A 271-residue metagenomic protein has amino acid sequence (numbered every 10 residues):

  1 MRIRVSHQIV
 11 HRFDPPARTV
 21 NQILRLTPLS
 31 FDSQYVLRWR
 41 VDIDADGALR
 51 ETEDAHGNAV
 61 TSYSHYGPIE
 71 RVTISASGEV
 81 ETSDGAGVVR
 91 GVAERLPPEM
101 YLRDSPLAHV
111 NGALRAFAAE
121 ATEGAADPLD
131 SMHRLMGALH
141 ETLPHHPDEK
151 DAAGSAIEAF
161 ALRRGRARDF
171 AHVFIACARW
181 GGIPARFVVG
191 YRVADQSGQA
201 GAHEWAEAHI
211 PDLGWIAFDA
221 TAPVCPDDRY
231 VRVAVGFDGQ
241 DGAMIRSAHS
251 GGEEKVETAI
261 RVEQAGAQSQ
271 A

Functional and structural regions predicted by a protein language model:
M1, H7, Q22, W39 (+7 more regions): Structural beta-strand/beta-sheet cores of well-ordered domains, especially the beta-sheet scaffolds that support
M1-A119: Linear, non-domain "peripheral" regions
I3, I23-L26, M136-T142, D169: Short acidic/polar alpha-helix capping motifs at helix-coil junctions
R18, F31, P106-L107, K150 (+4 more regions): Short capping/connector residues at structural and topological boundaries
L24-Q34, W39-D42, A222-A243, S247-A259 (+1 more regions): Glycine-rich, small/acidic residue-mixed loop/short-helix segments
R25-T27, D42-D44, S77, E81 (+5 more regions): Residues in well-ordered beta-strands of folded domains
V80, D84, R90, R95-G165 (+3 more regions): Secondary-structure boundary elements
D169-S250: Hydrophobic/aromatic-rich core segments of domains that either
